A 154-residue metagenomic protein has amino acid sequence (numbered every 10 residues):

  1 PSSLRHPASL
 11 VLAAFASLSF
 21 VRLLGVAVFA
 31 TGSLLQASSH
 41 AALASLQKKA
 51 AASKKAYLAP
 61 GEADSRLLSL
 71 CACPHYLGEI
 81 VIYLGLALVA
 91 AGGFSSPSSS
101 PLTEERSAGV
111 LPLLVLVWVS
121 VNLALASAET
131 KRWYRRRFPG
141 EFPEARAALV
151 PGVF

Functional and structural regions predicted by a protein language model:
P7-F154: Hydrophobic transmembrane alpha-helices
